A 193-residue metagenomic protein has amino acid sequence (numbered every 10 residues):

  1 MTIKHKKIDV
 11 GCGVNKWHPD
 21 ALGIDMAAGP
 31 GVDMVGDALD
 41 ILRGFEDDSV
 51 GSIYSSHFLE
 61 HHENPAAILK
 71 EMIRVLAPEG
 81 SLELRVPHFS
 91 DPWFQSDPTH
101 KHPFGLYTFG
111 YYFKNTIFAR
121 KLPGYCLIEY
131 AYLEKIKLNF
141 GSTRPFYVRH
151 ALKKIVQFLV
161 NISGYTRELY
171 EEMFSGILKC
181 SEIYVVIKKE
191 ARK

Functional and structural regions predicted by a protein language model:
M1, G13, S175-I177: A general structural signal for short secondary-structure junctions and capping/turn motifs
I3-D91, I187-K189: Conserved SAM-binding loop
A66-A67, A77, S81-K193: S-adenosyl-L-methionine-dependent methyltransferase catalytic module, highlighting the catalytic core
